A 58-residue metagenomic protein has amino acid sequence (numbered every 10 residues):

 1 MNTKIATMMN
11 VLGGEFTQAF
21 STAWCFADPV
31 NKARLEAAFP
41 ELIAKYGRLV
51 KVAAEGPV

Functional and structural regions predicted by a protein language model:
M1-F26: N-terminal acidic leader/helix
M1-T3, K51-V58: Short intrinsically disordered terminal tails
G14-E15, R48, P57: Intrinsically disordered, low-complexity regions
Q18-V52: Short, charge-rich amphipathic interface segments used for partner binding and complex assembly
